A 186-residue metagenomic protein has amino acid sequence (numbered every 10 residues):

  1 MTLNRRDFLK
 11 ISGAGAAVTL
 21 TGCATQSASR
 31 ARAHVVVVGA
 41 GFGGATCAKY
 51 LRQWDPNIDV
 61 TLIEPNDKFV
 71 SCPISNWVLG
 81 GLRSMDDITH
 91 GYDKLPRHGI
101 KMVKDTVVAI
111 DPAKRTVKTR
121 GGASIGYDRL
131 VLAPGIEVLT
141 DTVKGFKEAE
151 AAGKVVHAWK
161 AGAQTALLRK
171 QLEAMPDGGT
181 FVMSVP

Functional and structural regions predicted by a protein language model:
M1-G15: N-terminal secretory signal peptides and thylakoid transit peptides that target proteins across membranes
T21-G22: C-terminal motif of bacterial Sec signal peptides marking the signal peptidase cleavage site
T25-N57, V138, T142, E148-A149 (+1 more regions): Rossmann-like dinucleotide/flavin-binding elements
S27-K101, E150: Beta1-alpha1 glycine-rich phosphate/pyrophosphate-binding loop at the start of Rossmann-like nucleotide-binding domains
D105-K114: A conserved short coil-to-beta-strand element within the FAD-binding core of flavoproteins
V117-T119: SH3/SH3-like beta-barrel fold
G121-R129: Core beta-strand elements of the Rossmann-like FAD/NAD(P) dinucleotide-binding domain in flavoenzyme oxidoreductases
R129, A133-V138: Glycine-/small-residue-rich beta->alpha transition segments that form the dinucleotide
